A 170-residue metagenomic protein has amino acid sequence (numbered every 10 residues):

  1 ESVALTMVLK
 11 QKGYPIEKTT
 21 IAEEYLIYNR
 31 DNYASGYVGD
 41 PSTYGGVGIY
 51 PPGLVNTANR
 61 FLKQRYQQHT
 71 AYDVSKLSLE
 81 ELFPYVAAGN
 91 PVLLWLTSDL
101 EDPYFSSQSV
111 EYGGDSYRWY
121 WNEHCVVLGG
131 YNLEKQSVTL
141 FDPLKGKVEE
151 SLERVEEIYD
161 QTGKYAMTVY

Functional and structural regions predicted by a protein language model:
E1-N90, Y165: Cysteine-nucleophile protease catalytic domains, especially the papain-like/related folds used in DUB/UBL proteases
P51-Q64, Y104-W119: Hydrophobic transmembrane alpha-helix bundles
A71, V92-L96, V127, T139-F141: Structural recognition of the beta-strand scaffold that forms the well-ordered cores of secreted hydrolase catalytic
A87, S106-Y120, V126-Y170: Noncatalytic regulatory segments and standalone regulatory/sensor domains
W95-Y104: Generic short beta-strand segments
